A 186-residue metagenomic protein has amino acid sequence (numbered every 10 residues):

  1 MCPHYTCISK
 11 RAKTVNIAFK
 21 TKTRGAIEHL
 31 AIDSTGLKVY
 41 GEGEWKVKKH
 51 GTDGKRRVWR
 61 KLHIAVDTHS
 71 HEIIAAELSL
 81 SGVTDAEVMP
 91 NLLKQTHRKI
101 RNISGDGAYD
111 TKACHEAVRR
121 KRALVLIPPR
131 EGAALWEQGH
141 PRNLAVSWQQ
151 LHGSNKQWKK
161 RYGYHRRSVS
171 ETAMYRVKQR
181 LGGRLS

Functional and structural regions predicted by a protein language model:
M1-K121, P129, L135, K178: Polybasic low-complexity intrinsically disordered regions
G107, T111-V177: Helix-centered, glycine/charged polyanion-binding patches within enzymatic domains that contact phosphate-containing
G183-S186: Short, intrinsically disordered, charge-balanced linker/junction segments flanking boundaries in proteins
